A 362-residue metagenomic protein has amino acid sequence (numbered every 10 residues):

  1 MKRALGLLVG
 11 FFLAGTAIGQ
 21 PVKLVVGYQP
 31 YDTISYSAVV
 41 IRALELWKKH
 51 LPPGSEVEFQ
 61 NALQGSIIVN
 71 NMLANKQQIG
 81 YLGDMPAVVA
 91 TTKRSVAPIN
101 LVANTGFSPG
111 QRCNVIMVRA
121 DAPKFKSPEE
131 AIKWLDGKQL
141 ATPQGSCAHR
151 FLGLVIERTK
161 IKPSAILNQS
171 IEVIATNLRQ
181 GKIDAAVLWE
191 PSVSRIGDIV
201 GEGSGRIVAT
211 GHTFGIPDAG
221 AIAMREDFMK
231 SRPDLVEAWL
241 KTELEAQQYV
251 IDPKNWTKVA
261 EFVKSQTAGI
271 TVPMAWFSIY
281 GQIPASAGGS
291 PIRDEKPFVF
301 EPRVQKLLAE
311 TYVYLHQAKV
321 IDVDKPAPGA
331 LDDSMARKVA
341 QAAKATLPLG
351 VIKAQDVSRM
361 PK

Functional and structural regions predicted by a protein language model:
M1-A4: Positively charged n-region of N-terminal signal peptides that target proteins for export
G6-T16: Bacterial N-terminal signal peptides
Q20-S170, N177, D184-E190, V208-T210 (+3 more regions): Short, glycine-/small- and polar/acidic-enriched structural segments that line small-molecule recognition paths
H50-L51, K76, Y81, T91-R94 (+9 more regions): Sec/Tat-exported extracytoplasmic proteins
D121-I132, I279-K296, A345-P361: Charged, glycine/proline-rich intrinsically disordered loops and linkers
H149, P163-L167, I171-G269: Pocket-lining segment of extracytoplasmic ligand-binding domains
S231-D322: Secondary-structure end/capping motifs
L307-K362: Conserved C-terminal helix/tail region of periplasmic/extracytoplasmic solute-binding proteins
